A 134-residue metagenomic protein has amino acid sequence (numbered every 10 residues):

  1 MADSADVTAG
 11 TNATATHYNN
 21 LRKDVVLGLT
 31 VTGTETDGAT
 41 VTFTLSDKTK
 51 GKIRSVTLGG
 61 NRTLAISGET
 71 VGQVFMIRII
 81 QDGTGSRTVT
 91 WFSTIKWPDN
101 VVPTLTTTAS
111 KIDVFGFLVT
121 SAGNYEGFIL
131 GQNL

Functional and structural regions predicted by a protein language model:
M1-N20, G131-L134: Short, intrinsically disordered N-terminal pre-domain segments
A2, D6, S55-T57, P98: Generic alpha-helix detector with strongest preference for long hydrophobic helices that associate with membranes
D3, W91, V101: Glycine-rich, flexible loop/turn motifs
T8-A13, G33, D37-V41, T104: Low-complexity intrinsically disordered segments
N19-K96, K111-D113, V119-L134: Exposed extracellular interaction/assembly regions and N-terminal maturation sites
K96-P103: A conserved acidic, glycine/proline-rich C-terminal tail/linker
L105-A109: Short proline/glycine- and polar residue-rich coil/turn motifs
